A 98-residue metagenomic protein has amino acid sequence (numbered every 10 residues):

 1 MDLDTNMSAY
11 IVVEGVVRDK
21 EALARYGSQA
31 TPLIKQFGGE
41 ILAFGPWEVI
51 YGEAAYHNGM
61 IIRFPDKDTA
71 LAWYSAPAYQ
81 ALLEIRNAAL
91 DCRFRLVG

Functional and structural regions predicted by a protein language model:
M1-N58, R63-S75, G98: Short S/T/G/P-rich N-terminal loop/turn motif that feeds into the first structured element of a domain
K67-R95: C-terminal structural segments of small proteins and small subunits
